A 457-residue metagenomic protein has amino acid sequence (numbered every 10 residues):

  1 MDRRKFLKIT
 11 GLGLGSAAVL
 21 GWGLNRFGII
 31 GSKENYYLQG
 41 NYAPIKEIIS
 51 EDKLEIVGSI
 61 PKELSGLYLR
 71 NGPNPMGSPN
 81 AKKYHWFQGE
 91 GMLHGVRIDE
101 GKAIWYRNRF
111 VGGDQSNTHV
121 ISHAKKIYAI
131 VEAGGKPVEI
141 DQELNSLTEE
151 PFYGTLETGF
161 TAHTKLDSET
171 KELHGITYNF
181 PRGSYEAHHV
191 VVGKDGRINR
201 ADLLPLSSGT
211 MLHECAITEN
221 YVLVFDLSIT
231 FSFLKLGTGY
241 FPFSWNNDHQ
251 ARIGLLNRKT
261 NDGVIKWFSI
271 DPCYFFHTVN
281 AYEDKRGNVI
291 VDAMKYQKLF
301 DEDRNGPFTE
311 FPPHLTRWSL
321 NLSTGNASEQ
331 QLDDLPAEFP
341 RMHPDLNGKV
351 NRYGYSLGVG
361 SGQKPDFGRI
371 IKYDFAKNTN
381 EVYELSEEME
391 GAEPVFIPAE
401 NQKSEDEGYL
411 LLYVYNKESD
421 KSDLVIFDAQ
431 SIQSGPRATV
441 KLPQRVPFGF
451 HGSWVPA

Functional and structural regions predicted by a protein language model:
L7-R26: N-terminal export signals
I29-K102: N-terminal regions that are enriched for targeting/export leaders and immediately downstream pro/stem segments
S78-K82, L227-N246, Y296-E310, S361-G362 (+1 more regions): Short, conserved, GDST-rich strand-edge loop motifs in beta-rich repeat architectures
G112-I198: Well-ordered mid-protein domain cores that form the structural environment of catalytic cofactors
Q115-H123, A162-E169, E214-A216, Y282-E283 (+3 more regions): Structural signature of eukaryotic scaffold interfaces centered on beta-propeller domains
E143-T155, V192-P205, R252-D271, L320-L335 (+2 more regions): Blade-edge beta-strand/turn elements of extracellular beta-propeller and related beta-sheet repeat scaffolds
A187-K194, G237-K259, G306-L322, G368-D374 (+1 more regions): Beta-propeller blade signature
D248-T324: A conserved active-site cap/scaffold subdomain adjacent to cofactor or substrate pockets
